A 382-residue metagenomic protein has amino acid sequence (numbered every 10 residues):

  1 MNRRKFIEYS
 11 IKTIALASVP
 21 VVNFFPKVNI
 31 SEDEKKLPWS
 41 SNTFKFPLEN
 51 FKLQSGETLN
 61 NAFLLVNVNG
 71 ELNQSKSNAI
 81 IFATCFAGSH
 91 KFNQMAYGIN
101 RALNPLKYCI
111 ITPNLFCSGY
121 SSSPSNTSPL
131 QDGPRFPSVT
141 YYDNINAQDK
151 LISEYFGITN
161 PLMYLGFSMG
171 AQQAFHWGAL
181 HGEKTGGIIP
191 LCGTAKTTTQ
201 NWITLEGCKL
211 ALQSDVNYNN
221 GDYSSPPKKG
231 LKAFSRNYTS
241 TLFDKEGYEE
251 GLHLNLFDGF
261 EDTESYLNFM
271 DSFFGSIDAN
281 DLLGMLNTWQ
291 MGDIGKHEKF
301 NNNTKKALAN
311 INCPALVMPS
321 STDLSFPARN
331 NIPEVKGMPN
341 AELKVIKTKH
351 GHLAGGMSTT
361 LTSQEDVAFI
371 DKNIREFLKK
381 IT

Functional and structural regions predicted by a protein language model:
M1, V21-S41: C-terminal segment of N-terminal export signals and the immediately downstream linker at the start of the mature
K5-K27: N-terminal export signals
N67-P129: N-terminal cap/lid subdomain of alpha/beta-hydrolase-fold enzymes
Y142-L162: Conserved acidic catalytic loop of the alpha/beta-hydrolase fold
K184-G186, P190-S272: Alpha/beta-hydrolase-fold enzymes
T304, P327-K336: Short alpha-helix in the alpha/beta-hydrolase fold that links the catalytic acid
I311, V317-P319: Short beta-strand/loop motif that positions the catalytic acidic residue of the alpha/beta-hydrolase fold
A341-T382: Catalytic active-site module of serine/aspartate enzymes centered on a nucleophile-bearing elbow/loop
